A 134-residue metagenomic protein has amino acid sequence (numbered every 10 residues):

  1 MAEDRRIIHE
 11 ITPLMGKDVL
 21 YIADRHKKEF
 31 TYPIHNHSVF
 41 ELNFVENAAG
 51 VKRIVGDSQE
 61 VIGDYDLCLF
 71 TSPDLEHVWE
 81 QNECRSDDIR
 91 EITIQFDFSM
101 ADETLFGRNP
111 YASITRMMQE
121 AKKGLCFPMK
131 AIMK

Functional and structural regions predicted by a protein language model:
M1-L69, D74-H77: Generic protein-terminus/edge-of-domain signal
A2-R5, H9-L14, T71-K134: A hydrophobic/aromatic-rich effector-binding and dimerization subdomain of bacterial HTH-type transcriptional regulators
